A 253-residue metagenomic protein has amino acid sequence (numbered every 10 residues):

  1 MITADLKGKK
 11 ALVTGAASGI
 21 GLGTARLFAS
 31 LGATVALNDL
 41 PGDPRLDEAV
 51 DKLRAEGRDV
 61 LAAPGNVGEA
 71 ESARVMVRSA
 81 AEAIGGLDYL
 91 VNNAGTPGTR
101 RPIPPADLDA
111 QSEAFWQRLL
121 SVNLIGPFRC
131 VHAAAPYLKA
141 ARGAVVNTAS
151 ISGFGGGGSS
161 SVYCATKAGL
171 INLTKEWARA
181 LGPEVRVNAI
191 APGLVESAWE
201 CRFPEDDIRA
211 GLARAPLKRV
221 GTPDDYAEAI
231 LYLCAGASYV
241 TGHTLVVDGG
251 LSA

Functional and structural regions predicted by a protein language model:
A4-A36: Canonical Rossmann dinucleotide-binding motif of NAD(H)/NADP(H)-dependent dehydrogenases/reductases, specifically
I84, V131, Y137-K139, R219-V247 (+1 more regions): C-terminal substrate-recognition "lid" of short-chain dehydrogenase/reductases
T96, D109-F128, V146, Y163 (+2 more regions): Catalytic Tyr-X3-Lys loop
R101-Q117, E200, G211: Substrate-binding pocket helix/loop in short-chain dehydrogenase/reductase
V131, T166, T174: Active-site helix of classical SDR
P136, A178-P183: Alpha-helical segment proximal to the catalytic Tyr-Lys
S150: Residue(s) in the substrate-gating loop at a strand-loop-helix junction that position the organic substrate next
G182-R186, V240-G242: Short, small/polar-rich loop/turn modules that mediate ligand/substrate recognition or access, typified
